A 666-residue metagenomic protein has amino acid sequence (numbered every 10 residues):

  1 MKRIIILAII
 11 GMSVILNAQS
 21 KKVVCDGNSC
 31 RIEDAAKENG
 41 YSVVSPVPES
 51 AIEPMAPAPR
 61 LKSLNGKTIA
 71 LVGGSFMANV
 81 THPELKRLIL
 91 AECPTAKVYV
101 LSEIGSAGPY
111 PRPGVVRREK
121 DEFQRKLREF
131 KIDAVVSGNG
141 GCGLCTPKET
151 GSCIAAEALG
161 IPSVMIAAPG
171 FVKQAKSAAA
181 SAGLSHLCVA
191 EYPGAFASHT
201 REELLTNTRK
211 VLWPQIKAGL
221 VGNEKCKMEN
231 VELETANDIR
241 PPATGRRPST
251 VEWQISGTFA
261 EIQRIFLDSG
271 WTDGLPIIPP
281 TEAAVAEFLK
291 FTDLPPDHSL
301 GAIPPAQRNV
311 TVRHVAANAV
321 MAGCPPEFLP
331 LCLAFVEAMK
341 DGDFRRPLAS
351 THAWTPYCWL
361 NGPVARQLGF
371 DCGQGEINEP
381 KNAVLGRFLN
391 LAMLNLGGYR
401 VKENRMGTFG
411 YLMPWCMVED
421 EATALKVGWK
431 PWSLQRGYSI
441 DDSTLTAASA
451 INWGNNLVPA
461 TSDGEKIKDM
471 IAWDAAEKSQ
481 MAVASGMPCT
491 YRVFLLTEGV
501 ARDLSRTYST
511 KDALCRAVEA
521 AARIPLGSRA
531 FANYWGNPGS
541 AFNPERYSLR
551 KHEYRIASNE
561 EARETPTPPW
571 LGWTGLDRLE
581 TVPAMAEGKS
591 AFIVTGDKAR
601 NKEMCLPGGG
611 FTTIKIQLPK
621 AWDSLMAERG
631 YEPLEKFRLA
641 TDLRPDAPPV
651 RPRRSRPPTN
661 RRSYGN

Functional and structural regions predicted by a protein language model:
I6-V14: Bacterial N-terminal signal peptides
L16-P48: Helix-enriched interaction subdomains in cytosolic or periplasmic regions, typified by TIR/SEFIR signaling/NADase cores
V72-L88, E92-Y99: Glycine-rich phosphate/diphosphate-binding loop of Rossmann-like nucleotide-binding domains
E92-P111, H186-P193: Short beta-strand elements in bilobed, periplasmic/extracellular small-molecule ligand-binding domains
R118-D133, S152-A155: Short, well-structured alpha-helical segments in soluble
K148-Q174, V189-E191: Short, acidic/small-residue loops that bind anionic groups at enzyme active sites
P193-K227: A charged, well-structured terminal subsegment
E232, D238-R656, N660-N666: Non-transmembrane, aqueous-exposed alpha-helical and coiled segments at domain scale
